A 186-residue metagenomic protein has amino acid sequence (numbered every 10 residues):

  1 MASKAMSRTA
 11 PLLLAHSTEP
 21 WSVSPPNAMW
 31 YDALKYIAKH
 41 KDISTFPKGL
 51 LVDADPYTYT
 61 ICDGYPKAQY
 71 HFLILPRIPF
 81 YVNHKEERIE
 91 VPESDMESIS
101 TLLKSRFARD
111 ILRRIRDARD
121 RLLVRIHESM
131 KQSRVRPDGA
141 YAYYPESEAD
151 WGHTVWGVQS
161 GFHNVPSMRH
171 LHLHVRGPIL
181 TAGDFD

Functional and structural regions predicted by a protein language model:
M1-D186: HIT superfamily nucleotide-processing domains
